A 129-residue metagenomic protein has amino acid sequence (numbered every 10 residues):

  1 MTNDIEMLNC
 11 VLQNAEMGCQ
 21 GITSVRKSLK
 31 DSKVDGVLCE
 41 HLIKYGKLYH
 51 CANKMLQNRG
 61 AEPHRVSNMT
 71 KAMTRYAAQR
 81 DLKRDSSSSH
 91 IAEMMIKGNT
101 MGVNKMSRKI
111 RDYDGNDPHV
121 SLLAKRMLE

Functional and structural regions predicted by a protein language model:
M1-L29, H90-D114: Alpha-helical bundle segments that constitute or directly flank the non-heme di-iron/ferroxidase center
N3-V11, S32-H50, S88-M94, D117-E129: Alpha-helical scaffold segments that form or flank carboxylate-/histidine-based iron centers
L8, G18, Q57, D85 (+2 more regions): A generic signature of intrinsically disordered, low-complexity regions enriched in glycine/proline and charged/polar
G18-T23, I43-K44, M69-A77: Short, functional N-terminal and low-complexity linear motifs
L29-S32, A52, R59, Y113: Hydrophobic stripe of amphipathic alpha-helices that form coiled-coil interfaces
V34-D35, A61-R65, G115: Secondary-structure boundary/capping residues
H50-N104: Carboxylate-rich helix-loop segments that flank metal/cofactor sites and access channels in metalloenzymes
